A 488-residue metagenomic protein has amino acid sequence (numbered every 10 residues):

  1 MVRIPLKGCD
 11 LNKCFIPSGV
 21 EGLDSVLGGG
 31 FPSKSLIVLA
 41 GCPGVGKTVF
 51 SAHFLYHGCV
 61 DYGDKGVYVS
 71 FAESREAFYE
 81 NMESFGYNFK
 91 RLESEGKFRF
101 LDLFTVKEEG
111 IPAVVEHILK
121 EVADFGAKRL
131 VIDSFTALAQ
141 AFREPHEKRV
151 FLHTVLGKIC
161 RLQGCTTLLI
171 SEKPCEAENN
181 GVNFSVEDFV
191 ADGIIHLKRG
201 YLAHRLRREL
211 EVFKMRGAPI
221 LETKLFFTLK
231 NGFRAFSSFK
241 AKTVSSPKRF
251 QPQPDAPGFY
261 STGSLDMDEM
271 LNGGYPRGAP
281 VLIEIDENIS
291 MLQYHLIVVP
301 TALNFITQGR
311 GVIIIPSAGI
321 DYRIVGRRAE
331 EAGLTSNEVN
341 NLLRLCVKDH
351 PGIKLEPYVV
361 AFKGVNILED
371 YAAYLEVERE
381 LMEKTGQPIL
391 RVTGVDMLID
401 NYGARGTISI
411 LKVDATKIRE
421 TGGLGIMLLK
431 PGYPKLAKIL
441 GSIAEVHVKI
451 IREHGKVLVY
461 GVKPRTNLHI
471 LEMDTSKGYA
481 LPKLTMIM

Functional and structural regions predicted by a protein language model:
V2-C9, E222-A256: Charged, amphipathic alpha-helical linker segments immediately N-terminal to NTP-binding catalytic cores
I4-G22, F250-L265: N-terminal pre-Walker A segment at the start of P-loop NTPase domains
S18-G30, T262-Y275: Pre-Walker A adenine-sensing motif
L36-A40, P280-D286: Short hydrophobic/aromatic beta-strand immediately N-terminal to the Walker A/P-loop
C42-F98, D102, V106, N288-E356: Conserved P-loop
K65, K97, G126-R129, L162-I170 (+2 more regions): Loop/turn-to-beta-strand initiation segments
L103-R161, I353-K417: Phosphate-binding/switch loop-helix module in NTP-utilizing enzymes
T167-G232, G423-M488: Phosphate-binding/switch region of NTP-binding enzymes
